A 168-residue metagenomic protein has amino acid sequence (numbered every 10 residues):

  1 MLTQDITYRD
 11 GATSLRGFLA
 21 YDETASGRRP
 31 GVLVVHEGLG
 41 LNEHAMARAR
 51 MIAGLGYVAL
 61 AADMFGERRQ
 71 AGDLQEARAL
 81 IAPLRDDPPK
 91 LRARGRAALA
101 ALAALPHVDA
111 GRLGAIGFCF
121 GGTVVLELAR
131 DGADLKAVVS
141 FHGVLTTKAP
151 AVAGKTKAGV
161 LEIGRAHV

Functional and structural regions predicted by a protein language model:
D5-H107, A149: Serine-hydrolase catalytic machinery in alpha/beta-hydrolase-like enzymes
V34, A115-G117, E162: Structural beta-sheet core signal
G95-K157: Primarily recognizes the serine-hydrolase "nucleophile elbow" in alpha/beta-hydrolase and SGNH/GDSL folds
T156, E162-G164: Short beta-strand/loop motif that positions the catalytic acidic residue of the alpha/beta-hydrolase fold
A166-V168: Conserved small/polar residues in nucleotide/adenosyl-binding loops
